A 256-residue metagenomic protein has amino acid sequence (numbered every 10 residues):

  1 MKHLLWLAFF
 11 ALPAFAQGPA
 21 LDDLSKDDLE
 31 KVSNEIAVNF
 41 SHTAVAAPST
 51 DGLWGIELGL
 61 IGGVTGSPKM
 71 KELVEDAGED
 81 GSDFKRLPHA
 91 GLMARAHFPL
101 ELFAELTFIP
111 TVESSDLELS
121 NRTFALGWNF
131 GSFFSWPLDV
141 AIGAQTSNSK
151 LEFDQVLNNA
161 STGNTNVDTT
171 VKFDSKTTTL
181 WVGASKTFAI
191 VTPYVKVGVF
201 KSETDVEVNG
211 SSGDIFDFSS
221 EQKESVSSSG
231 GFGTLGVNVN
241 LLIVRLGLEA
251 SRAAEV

Functional and structural regions predicted by a protein language model:
H3-P13: Sec-dependent N-terminal signal peptides
Q17-F133, S147: Transmembrane beta-barrel domains of Gram-negative outer membranes and organellar outer membranes
A47, L60, L92-F98, F124-W128 (+5 more regions): Residues on the lipid-exposed face of transmembrane beta-strands in outer-membrane beta-barrel proteins
G52-W54, K85-L92, L117-F124, W136 (+4 more regions): Residues that define the transmembrane beta-barrel architecture of outer-membrane proteins
G62-G66, F108-V112, F130, A144-K150 (+4 more regions): Transmembrane beta-strands of outer-membrane beta-barrel pores
K69-E75, E79-K85, V112-L117, T146-T178 (+1 more regions): Extracellular/periplasm-exposed beta-strand and loop segments of Gram-negative cell-envelope proteins, dominated by
P99-L106, N158-T165, D214-D217, V239-I243: Flexible, solvent-exposed coil segments and beta strand-coil junctions, predominantly the extracellular/periplasmic
L100-L106, F133-V140, I190-P193, L241-L248: Repeated loop/turn-to-beta-strand initiation elements of outer-membrane beta-barrel proteins
